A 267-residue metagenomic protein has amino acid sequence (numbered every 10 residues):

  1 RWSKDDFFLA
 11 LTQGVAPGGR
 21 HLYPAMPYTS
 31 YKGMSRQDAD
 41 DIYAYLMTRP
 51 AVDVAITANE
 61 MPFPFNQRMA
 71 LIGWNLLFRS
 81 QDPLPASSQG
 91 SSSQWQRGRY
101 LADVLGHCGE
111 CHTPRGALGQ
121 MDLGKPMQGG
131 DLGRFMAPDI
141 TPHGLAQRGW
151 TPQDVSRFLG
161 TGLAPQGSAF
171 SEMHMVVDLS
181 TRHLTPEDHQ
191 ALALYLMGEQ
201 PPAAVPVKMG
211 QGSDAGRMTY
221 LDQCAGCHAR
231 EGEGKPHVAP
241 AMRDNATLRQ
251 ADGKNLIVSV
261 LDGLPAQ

Functional and structural regions predicted by a protein language model:
R1-M26, R36, I42, L46 (+3 more regions): Extracytoplasmic electron-transfer domains, predominantly the class I c-type cytochrome c fold
T12-A16, Y31, A44-A51, D103-G106 (+6 more regions): Sec-exported extracytoplasmic/periplasmic mature domains
P17-R20, R49-T57, S91-W95, A117-M121 (+5 more regions): Inter-heme linker and motif-flanking segments adjacent to c-type heme-binding CXXCH motifs in c-type cytochromes
L22-Y31, S80-A86: Short acidic, glycine/Ser/Thr-rich loop/turn "cap" segments at secondary-structure junctions
Y28, M61-N66, M175-T181, M209-A215: Short amphipathic alpha-helical linker/capping segments at the junctions of internal repeats and modular domains
Y31-G33, A102, L145, D178-L184 (+2 more regions): Flexible gly/pro/ser-rich segments immediately N-terminal to CXXCH heme-c attachment motifs in exported/periplasmic
V54-I72: Extended, well-folded interaction surfaces typified by the phenylalanyl-tRNA synthetase beta subunit core
G73-L76, P85-G116, M121-G129, G210-H237 (+1 more regions): Sequence/structural segment immediately N-terminal to covalent heme-attachment motifs in c-type and related
